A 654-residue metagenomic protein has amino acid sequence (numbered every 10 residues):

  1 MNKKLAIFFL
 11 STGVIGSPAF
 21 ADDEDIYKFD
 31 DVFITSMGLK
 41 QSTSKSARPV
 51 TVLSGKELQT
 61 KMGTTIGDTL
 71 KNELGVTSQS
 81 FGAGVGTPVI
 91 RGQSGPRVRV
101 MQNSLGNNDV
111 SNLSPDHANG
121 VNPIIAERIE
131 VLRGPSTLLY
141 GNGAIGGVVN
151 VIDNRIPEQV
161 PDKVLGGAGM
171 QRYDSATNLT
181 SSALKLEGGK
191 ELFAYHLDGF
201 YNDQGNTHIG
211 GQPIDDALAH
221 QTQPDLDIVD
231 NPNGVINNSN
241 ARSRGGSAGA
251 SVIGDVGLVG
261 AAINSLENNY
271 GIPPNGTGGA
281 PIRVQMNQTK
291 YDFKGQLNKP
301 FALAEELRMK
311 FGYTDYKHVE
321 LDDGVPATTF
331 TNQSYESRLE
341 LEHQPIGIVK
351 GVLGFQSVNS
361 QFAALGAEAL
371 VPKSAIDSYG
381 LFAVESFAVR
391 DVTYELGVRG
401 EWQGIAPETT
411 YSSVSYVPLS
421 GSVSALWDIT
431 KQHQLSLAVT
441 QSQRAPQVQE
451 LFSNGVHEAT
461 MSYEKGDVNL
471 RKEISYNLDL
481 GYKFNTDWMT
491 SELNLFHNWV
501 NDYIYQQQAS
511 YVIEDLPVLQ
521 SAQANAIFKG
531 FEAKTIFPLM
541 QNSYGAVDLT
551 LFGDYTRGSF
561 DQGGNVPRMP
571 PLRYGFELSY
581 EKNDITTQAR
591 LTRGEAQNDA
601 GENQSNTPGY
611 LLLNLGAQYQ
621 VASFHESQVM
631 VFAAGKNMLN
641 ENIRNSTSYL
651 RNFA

Functional and structural regions predicted by a protein language model:
A21-Q59, G67, G95: Short, acidic, small-residue-rich periplasmic hinge/interaction motif at the N-terminus of Gram-negative outer-membrane
D22, A280-P300, F330, S413-V414 (+7 more regions): Outer-membrane beta-barrel signature, preferentially recognizing the C-terminal barrel domain of Gram-negative
G67-D109, E127: Extracytoplasmic beta-strand/coil segments of soluble accessory domains associated with Gram-negative outer-membrane
G106-R133: Short acidic/polar hinge/loop motifs at secondary-structure boundaries that mediate gating or recognition
L165-A168, T177, S181-V284: Periplasmic-side early beta-strands and strand-to-turn transitions of outer-membrane beta-barrels
G210, Q443, N501-D502, A596-N598 (+1 more regions): C-terminal beta-signal and adjacent terminal beta-strands/loops of Gram-negative outer-membrane beta-barrel proteins
N237-S243, V256-L307, Y313-S334, A367-E368 (+2 more regions): Flexible loop and strand-edge segments within Gram-negative outer membrane beta-barrel domains
V349-G351, A388, T490-N501, P517-N598: Gram-negative outer-membrane beta-barrel transporters
